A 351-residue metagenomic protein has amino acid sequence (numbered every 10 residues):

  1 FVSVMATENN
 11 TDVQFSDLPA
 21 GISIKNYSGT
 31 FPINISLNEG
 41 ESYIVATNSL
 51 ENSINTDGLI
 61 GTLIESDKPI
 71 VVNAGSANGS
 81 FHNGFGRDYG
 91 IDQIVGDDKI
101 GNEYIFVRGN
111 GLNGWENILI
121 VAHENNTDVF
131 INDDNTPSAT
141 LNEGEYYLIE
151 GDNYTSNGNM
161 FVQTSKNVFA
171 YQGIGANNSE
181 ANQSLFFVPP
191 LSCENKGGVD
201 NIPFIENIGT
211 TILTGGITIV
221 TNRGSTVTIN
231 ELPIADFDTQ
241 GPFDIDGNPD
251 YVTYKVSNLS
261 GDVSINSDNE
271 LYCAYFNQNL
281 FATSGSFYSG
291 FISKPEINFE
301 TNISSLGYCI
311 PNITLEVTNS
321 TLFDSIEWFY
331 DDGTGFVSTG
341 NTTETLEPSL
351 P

Functional and structural regions predicted by a protein language model:
F1-E300: Extracellular lectin-like interaction modules
E65, N266, E316-T318, F329: Residue-level recognition of well-ordered beta-strand positions that form the cores of beta-sheet-rich folds across
H123, N319-L322: Short glycine/proline-centered coil/turn motifs in the loop regions of extracellular beta-sandwich domains
D152, L259, S320, P348-P351: Hydrophobic loop/turn residues within beta-sheet-rich immunoglobulin-like superfamily modules
N302-C309: Short, solvent-exposed loop/edge segments of extracellular or virion-exposed proteins
I310-S320: A short beta-strand segment in extracellular, disulfide-stabilized domains
E327-L350: Surface-exposed, flexible coil segments in extracellular/virion-facing regions
